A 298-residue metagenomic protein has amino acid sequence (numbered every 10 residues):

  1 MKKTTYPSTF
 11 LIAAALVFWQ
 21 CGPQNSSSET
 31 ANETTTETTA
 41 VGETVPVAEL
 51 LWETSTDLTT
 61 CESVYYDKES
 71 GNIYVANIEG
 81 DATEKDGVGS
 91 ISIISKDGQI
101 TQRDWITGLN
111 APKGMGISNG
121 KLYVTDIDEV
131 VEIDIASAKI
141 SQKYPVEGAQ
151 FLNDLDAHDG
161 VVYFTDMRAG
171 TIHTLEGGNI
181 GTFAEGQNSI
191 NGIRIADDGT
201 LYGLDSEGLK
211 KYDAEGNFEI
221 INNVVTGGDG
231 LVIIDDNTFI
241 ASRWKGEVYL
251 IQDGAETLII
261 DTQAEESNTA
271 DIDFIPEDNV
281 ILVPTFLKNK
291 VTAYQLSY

Functional and structural regions predicted by a protein language model:
V17-Q20: C-terminal motif of bacterial Sec signal peptides marking the signal peptidase cleavage site
G22-Q24: Bacterial signal peptide processing site
T39-L58: A short helix->beta-strand "capping" segment at the edge of beta-propeller domains
E49-S55, Q99-I106, K139-P145, N179-E185 (+2 more regions): A short beta-strand motif characteristic of beta-propeller blades
L58-S70, G87-V88, I106-K121, E147-Y163 (+5 more regions): Beta-rich, blade/repeat-based domains predominating in secreted/periplasmic proteins but also intracellular
E79-T83, E129, A169-T171, G208-K210 (+2 more regions): Short glycine/acidic-enriched loop and turn motifs that connect beta-strands
I94-G98, D134-K139, L175-N179, Y212-N217 (+2 more regions): Short loop/turn segments that connect beta-strands within beta-propeller blades
D271-Y298: Blade-level signature of beta-propeller repeat domains, shared across WD40, Kelch, NHL, RCC1 and BNR/Asp-box propellers
